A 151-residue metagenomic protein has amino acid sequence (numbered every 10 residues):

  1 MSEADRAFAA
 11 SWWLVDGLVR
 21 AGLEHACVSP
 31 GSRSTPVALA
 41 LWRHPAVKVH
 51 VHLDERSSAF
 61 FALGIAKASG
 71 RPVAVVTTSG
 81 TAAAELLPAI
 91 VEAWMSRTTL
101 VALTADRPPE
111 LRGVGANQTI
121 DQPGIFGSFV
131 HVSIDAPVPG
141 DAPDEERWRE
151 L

Functional and structural regions predicted by a protein language model:
M1-L151: N-terminal alpha/beta PP-like core and its mobile active-site loop of ThDP/TPP-dependent enzymes
